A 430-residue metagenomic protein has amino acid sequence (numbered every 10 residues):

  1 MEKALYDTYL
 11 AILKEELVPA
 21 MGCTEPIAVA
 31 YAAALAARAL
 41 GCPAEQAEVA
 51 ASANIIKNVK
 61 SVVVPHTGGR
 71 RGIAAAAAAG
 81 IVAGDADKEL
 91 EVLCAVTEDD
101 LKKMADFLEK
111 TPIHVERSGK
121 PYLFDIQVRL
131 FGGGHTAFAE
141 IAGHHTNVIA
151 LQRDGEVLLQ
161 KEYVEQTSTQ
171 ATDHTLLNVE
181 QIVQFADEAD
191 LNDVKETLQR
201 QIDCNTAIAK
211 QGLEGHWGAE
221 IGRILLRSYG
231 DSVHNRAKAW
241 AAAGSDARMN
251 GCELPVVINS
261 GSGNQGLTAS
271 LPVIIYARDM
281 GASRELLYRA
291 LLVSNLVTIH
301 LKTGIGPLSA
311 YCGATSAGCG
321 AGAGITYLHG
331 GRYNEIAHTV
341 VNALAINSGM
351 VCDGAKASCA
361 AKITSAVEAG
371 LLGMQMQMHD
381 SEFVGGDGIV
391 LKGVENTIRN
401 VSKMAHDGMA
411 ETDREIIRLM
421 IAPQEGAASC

Functional and structural regions predicted by a protein language model:
M1-I27, L40-G41, E45-Q46, A51-S61: N-terminal alpha-helical transmembrane segments of multi-pass membrane transport and channel/translocase proteins
P19-L35, L254-L271, C312-S316: Conserved phosphate/anionic-ligand binding catalytic regions in large, soluble enzymes, centered on
A20-T24, A51-N58, V62-P65, A142-T146 (+5 more regions): A structural signal for small-residue-enriched, beta-sheet-centric alpha/beta enzyme cores and oligomeric scaffold folds
P26-C42, G266-S283, G322-G330: Alpha-helical support elements that line or immediately flank enzyme active sites and cofactor-binding pockets
P43-A47, K88-L93, V115-E116, N192-L198 (+7 more regions): Flexible, glycine/charged-enriched surface loops at secondary-structure junctions
A44-E89, L101-I113, L286-Y333, T339 (+1 more regions): A structural-propensity feature for long, helix-poor, extended segments
L108-G251, I417-C430: Signature of multi-pass transmembrane helix bundles
D231, N235, R248-G281: Membrane-embedded translocation segments of transport machinery
